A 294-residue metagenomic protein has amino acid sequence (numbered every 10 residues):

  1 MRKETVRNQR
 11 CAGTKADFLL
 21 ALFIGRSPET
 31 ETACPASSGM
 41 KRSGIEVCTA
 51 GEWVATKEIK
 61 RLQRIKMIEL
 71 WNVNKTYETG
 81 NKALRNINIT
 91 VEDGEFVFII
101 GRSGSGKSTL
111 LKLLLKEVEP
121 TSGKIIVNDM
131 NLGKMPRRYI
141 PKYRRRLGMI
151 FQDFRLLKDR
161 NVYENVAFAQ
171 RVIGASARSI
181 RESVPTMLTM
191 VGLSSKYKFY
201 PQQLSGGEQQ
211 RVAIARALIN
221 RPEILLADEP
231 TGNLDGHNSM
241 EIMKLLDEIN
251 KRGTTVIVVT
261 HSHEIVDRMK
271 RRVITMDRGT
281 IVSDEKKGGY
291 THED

Functional and structural regions predicted by a protein language model:
L115: Helix-to-loop junction immediately C-terminal to a conserved catalytic motif
G123-N131, Y143: Conserved ABC transporter NBD signature motif
R160-A167: Short coil-to-helix segment of the ABC ATPase nucleotide-binding domain corresponding to the Q-loop/switch region
Y200-L204, E208-Q210: Conserved ABC ATPase signature
I214: Hydrophobic anchor residue at the start of the ABC signature
I219-E223: A short, proline-enriched helix->beta-strand linker immediately N-terminal to the Walker B motif in ABC-type P-loop
L225-D228: Catalytic Walker B motif of ABC-type/P-loop ATPase nucleotide-binding domains
